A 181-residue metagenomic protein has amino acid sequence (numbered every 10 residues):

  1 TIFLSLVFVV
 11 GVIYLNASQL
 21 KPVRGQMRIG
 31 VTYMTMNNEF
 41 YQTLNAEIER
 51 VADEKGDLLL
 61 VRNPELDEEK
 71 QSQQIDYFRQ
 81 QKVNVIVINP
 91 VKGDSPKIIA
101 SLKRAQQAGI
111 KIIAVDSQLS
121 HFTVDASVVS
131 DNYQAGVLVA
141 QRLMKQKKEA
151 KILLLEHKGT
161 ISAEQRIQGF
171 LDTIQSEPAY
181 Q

Functional and structural regions predicted by a protein language model:
I2-Y14: Hydrophobic membrane-insertion alpha-helices, especially the h-region of bacterial N-terminal signal peptides
A17-V31: Ser/Thr/Pro/Gly-rich low-complexity linker/stalk segments immediately outside membranes or between
G30-A46, L60-Q71, Y77, K92-G93 (+1 more regions): Extracytoplasmic "Venus flytrap"
A46-V61, Q175-Y180: Signal peptide-proximal N-terminal region of secreted/periplasmic/extracellular or secretory-lumen proteins
I48, L138-P178: An alpha-beta-alpha
V83-K92, K111-V115, L153-L154: Periplasmic-binding protein-like
D94-Q134, K145: Flexible loop/hinge segments that line or gate small-molecule binding clefts
